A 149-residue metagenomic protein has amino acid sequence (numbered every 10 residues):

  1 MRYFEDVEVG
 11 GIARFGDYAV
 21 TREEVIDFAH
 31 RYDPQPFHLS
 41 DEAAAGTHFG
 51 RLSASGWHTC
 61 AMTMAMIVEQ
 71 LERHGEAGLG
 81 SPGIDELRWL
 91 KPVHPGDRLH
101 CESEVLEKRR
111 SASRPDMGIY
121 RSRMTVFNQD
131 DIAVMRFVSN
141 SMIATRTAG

Functional and structural regions predicted by a protein language model:
M1-G83, R146-G149: Hot-dog-fold acyl-thioester-processing enzymes
R2-V9, R14, P92-G149: HotDog/MaoC-like acyl-thioester-processing domains
H48-S55, E86-H94, F127: Short amphipathic alpha-helical patches
R73-D97, C101: Mid-chain, well-packed structural core segment of small domains
